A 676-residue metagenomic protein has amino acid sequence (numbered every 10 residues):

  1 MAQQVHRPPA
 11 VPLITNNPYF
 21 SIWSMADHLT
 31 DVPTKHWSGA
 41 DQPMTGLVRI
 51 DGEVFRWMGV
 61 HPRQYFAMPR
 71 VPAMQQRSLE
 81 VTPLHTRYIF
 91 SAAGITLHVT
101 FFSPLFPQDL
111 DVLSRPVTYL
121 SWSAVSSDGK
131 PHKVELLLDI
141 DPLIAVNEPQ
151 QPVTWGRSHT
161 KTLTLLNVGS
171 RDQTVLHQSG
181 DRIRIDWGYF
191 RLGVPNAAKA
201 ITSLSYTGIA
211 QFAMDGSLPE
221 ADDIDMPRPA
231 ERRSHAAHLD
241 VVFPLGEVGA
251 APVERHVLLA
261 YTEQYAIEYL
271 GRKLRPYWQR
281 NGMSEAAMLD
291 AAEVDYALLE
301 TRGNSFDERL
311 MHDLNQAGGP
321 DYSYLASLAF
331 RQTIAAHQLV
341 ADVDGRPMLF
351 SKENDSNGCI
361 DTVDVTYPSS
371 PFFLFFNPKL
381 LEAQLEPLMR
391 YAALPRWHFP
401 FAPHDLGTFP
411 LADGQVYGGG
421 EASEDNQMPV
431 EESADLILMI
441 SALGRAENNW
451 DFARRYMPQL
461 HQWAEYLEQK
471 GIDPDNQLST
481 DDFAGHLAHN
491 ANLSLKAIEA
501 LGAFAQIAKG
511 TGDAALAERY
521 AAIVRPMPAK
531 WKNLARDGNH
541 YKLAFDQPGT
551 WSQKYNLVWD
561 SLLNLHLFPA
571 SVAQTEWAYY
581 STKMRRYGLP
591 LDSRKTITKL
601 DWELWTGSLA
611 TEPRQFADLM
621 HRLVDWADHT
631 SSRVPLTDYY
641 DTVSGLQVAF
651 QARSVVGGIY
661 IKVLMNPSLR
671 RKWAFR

Functional and structural regions predicted by a protein language model:
A2-P9, L105-V112, S123-D361, K379-E382 (+2 more regions): Acidic/polar, glycine-enriched structural segments that form the non-catalytic walls/loops of the carbohydrate-binding
H6-L29, P33-K35, L436, G510-T511 (+2 more regions): C-terminal capping/lid segments that line or modulate ligand- or cofactor-binding pockets
N16-A93, S179-D215: An extended acidic
H28-D31, F55, G129-K133, N315-S323 (+6 more regions): Structural helix-adjacent loops and short alpha-helical linkers that scaffold large soluble proteins
H98-V99, Y322-D342, D361, W397-F401 (+6 more regions): Aromatic-lined, polymer-binding surfaces characteristic of secreted/periplasmic polysaccharide-degrading enzymes
S114-L120: Short, solvent-exposed loop/turn segments enriched in Ser/Thr/Gly
T162-D222, A329, E353-V365, P371-P378 (+7 more regions): Extended ligand-binding clefts on enzyme/binding-domain cores
Q279-E300, G358-D473, N490-A508: Aromatic-rich carbohydrate-recognition surfaces in CAZymes
